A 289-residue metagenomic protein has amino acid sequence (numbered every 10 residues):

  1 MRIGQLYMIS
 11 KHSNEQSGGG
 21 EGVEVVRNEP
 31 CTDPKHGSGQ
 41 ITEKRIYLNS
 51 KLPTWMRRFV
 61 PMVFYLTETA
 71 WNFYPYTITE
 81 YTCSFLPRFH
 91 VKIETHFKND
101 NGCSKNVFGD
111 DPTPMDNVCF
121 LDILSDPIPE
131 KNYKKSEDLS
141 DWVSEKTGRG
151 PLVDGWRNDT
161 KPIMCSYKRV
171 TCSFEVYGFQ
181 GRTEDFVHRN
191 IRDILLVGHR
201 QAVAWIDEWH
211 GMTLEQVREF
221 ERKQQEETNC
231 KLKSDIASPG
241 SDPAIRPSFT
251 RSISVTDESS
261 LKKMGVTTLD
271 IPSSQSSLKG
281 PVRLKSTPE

Functional and structural regions predicted by a protein language model:
R2-E289: Eukaryotic helix-grip
